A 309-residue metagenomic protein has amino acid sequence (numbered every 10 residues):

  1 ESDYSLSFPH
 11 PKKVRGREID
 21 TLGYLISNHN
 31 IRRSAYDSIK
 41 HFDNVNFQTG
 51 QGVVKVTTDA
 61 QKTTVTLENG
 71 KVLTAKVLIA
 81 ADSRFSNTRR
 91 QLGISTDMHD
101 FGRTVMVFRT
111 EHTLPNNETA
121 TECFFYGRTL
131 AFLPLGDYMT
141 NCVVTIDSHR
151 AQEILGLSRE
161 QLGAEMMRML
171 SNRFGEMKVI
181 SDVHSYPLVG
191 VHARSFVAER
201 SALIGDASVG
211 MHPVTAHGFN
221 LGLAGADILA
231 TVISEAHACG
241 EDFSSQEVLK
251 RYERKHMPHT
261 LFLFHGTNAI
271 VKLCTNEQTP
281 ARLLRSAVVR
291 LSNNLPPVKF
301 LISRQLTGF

Functional and structural regions predicted by a protein language model:
E1-Q91, H99-T104: Conserved N-terminal helical subregion
K13-G16, T113, D147-A151, S208-G210: A short, flexible beta-alpha/helix-coil linker loop
Y24-H29, G156, L223, Q278: Short, solvent-exposed loop/helix junctions and linker helices that flank or host conserved functional motifs
N28-R32, Y36, R103, V107 (+7 more regions): A general structural signal for well-ordered alpha-helical segments in protein cores
K62-T64, V72, V77-V183: Conserved FAD-binding catalytic core of PHBH/FMO-like flavoproteins
Q152-C239, F243-S244: FAD/FMN-dependent oxidoreductases across multiple families
T231-F309: C-terminal helical "tail/cap" subdomain of flavin- and related membrane-associated enzymes
